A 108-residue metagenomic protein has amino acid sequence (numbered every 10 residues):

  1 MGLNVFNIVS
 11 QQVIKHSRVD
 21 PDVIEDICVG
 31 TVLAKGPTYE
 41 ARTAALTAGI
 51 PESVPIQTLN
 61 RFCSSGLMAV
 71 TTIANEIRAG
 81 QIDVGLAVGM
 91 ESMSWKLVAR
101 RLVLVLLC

Functional and structural regions predicted by a protein language model:
M1, M68, M90-M93: Detector for methionine-enriched segments
M1-I14, C108: Short catalytic helix/loop segments, enriched in acidic residues and glycine and frequently bearing histidine
N4, P21, T31-V84: Conserved catalytic cysteine-centered active-site region of acyl-thioester-dependent Claisen-condensing enzymes
Q12-V23: Phosphate/pyrophosphate-binding loops at sites that engage ATP/ADP/AMP, CoA/4′-phosphopantetheine, polyphosphate
A74, D83-C108: Flexible glycine-/small-residue-enriched beta->alpha junction loops that bind anionic phosphate/pyrophosphate groups
